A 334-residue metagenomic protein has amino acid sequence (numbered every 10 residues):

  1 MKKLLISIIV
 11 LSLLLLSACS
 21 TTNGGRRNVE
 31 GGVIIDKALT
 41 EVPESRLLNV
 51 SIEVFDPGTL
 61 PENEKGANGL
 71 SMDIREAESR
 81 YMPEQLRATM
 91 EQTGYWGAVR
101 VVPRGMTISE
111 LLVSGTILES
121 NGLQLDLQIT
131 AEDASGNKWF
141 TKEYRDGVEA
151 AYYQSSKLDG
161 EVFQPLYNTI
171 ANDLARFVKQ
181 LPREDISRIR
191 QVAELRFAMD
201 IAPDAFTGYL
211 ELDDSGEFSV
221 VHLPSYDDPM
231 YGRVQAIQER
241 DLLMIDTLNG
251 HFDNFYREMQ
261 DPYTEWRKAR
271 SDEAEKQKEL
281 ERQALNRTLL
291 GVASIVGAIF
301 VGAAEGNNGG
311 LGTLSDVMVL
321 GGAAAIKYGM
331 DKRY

Functional and structural regions predicted by a protein language model:
M1-I8: Bacterial N-terminal signal peptides that target proteins for export
L15-A18: C-terminal motif of bacterial Sec signal peptides marking the signal peptidase cleavage site
S20-S45, V148-L285, F300-G310, I326-Y334: C-terminal/domain-edge helix-coil "capping" segments
R46-V50, Y95, S109-V113, L123-L127 (+1 more regions): Envelope-exposed proteins and targeting segments
L47-T107, T169, D173, H251 (+3 more regions): N-terminal segment of the mature soluble domain
R100-T116, R190-R196: Acidic helix-start/capping segments at beta-turn-to-alpha-helix junctions
S114-Q154: Amphipathic beta-strand/beta-sheet edge segments enriched in Tyr/Trp
N286-F300, T313-M330: Membrane-active amphipathic alpha-helices enriched in small hydrophobic residues
